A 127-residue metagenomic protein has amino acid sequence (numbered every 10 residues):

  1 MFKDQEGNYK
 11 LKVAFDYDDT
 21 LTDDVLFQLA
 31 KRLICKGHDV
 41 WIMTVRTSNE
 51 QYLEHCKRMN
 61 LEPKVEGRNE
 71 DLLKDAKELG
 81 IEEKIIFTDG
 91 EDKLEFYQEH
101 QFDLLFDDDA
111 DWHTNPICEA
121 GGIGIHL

Functional and structural regions predicted by a protein language model:
M1-E91: Alpha-helical substrate-recognition element adjacent to the catalytic core
V25-L33, H55, E95-E99, H113-A120: A short acidic, amphipathic alpha-helical/loop segment
D39-V40, E83, D103-L104, G124-I125: Hydrophobic anchor at the start of a short beta-strand that flanks the dinucleotide cofactor-binding loop
T88-D103, A110-D111: A conserved donor-nucleotide-binding helix/loop in the catalytic core of Leloir-type glycosyltransferases
L104-L127: Acidic, Mg2+-coordinating phosphoryl-transfer loop and its flanking beta/alpha structural elements, shared across
